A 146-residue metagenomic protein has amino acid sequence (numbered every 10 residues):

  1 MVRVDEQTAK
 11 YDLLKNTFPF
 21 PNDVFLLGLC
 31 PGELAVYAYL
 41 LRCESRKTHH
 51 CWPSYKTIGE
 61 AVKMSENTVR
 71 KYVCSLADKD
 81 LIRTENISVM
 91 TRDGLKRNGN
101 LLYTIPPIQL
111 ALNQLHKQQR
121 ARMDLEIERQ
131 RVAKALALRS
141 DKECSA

Functional and structural regions predicted by a protein language model:
M1, K63, A77, S140-A146: Short intrinsically disordered terminal tails
M1-T68, C74, K96: Short recognition helix of helix-turn-helix/winged-helix DNA-binding domains
R3-D5, F20-D23, R83, S88-T91 (+2 more regions): Serine/threonine-rich low-complexity intrinsically disordered regions
N16-T17, G32, Y37, E44 (+3 more regions): Low-complexity, intrinsically disordered/propeptide-like segments
N67-A135: Winged-helix/helix-turn-helix nucleic-acid-interaction surface
